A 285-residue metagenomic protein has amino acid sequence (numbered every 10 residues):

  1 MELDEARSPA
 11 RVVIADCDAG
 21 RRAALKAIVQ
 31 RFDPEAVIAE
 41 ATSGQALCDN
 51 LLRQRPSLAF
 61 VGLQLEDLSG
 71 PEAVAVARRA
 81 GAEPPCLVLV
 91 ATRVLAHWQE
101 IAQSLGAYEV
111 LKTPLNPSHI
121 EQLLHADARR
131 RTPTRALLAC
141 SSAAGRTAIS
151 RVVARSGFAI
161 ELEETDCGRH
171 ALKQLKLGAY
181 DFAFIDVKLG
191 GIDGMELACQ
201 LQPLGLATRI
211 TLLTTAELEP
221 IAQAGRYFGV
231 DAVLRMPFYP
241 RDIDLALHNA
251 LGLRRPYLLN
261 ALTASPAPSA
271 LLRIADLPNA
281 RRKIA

Functional and structural regions predicted by a protein language model:
A19-A39, A143-E163: Two-component/phosphorelay signaling modules centered on CheY-like receiver
K26, E40-L58, E164-F182: Acidic, metal-coordinating helix/loop segments flanking the phosphotransfer/catalytic sites of two-component signaling
F32-D33, L52-Q54, A77-P84, L105 (+3 more regions): Conserved phosphotransfer cores of two-component systems
G44, L58-R78, E83, L95-W98 (+3 more regions): Conserved phosphotransfer microenvironments
E72, R93-E109, E196, E217-A232: Alpha4 helix (beta4-alpha4-beta5 surface) of REC/receiver domains from two-component response regulators
L89-T92, L213: Hydrophobic/aromatic residues positioned on beta-strands within the core alpha/beta folds
H97, L115-L123, F238-H248: C-terminal output helix
Q122, R130-G157, R254-A285: CheY-like receiver
